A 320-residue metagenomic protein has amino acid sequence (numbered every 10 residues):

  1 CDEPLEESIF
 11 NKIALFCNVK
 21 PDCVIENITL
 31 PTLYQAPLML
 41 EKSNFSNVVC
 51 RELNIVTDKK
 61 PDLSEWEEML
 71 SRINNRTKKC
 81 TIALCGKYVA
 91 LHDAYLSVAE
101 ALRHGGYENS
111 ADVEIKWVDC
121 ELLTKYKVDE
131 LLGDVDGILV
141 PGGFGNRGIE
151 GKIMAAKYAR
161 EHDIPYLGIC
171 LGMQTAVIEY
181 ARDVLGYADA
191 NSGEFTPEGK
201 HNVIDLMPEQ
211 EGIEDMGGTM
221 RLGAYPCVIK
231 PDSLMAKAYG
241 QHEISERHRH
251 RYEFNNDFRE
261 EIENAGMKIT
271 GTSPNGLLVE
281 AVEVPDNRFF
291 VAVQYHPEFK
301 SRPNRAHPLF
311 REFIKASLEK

Functional and structural regions predicted by a protein language model:
C1-D286, P297-K320: N-terminal beta1-alpha1 cap of cysteine-dependent amidohydrolase-like domains
F289-Y295: Short FAD-binding loop at a beta-strand-to-alpha-helix junction that anchors the flavin cofactor in diverse
